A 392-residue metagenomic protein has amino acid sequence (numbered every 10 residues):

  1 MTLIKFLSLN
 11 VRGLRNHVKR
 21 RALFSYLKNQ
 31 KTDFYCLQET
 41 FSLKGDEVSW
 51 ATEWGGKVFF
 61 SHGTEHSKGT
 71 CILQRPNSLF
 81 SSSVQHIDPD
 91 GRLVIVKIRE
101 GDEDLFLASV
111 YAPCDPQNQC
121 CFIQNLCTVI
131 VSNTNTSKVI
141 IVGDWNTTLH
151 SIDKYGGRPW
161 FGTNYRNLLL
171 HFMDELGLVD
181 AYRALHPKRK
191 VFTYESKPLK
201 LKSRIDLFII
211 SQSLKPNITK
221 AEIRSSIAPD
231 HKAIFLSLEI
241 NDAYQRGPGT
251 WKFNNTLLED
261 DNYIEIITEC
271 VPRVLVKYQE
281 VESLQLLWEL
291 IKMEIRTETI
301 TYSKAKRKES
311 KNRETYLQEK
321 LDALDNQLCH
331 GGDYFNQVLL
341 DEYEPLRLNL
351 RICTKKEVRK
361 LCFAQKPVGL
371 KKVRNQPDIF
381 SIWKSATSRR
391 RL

Functional and structural regions predicted by a protein language model:
M1-V139, W160, L257-E259, E280: Short phosphate/oxyanion-binding micro-motifs
G13-L14, F41-L43, E65, S78-L79 (+8 more regions): Short, solvent-exposed loop/turn segments at secondary-structure junctions
L14-H17, S61-T64, C114-Q117, Y155-N164 (+6 more regions): Conserved, non-catalytic sequence blocks in retroelement Pol enzymes and Pol-derived host proteins
K19-R21, V48-A51, V84-I87, V110 (+8 more regions): Short coil/turn segments at secondary-structure boundaries
R21-G63, C121-Q212, Y263-V274, D341-E344 (+3 more regions): Metal-dependent phosphoesterases centered on the DNase I-like endonuclease/exonuclease/phosphatase
F34, E65-S81, R99-G101, A112 (+4 more regions): Conserved beta strand-loop-helix elements of the APE1-like EEP
K97-L105, V139-I140, N164, K200-S203 (+4 more regions): Surface polyanion/phosphate-binding segment centered on an Asp-His-Pro turn
S310-L392: Short, charged alpha-helical motifs in flexible N/C-terminal segments and linkers
